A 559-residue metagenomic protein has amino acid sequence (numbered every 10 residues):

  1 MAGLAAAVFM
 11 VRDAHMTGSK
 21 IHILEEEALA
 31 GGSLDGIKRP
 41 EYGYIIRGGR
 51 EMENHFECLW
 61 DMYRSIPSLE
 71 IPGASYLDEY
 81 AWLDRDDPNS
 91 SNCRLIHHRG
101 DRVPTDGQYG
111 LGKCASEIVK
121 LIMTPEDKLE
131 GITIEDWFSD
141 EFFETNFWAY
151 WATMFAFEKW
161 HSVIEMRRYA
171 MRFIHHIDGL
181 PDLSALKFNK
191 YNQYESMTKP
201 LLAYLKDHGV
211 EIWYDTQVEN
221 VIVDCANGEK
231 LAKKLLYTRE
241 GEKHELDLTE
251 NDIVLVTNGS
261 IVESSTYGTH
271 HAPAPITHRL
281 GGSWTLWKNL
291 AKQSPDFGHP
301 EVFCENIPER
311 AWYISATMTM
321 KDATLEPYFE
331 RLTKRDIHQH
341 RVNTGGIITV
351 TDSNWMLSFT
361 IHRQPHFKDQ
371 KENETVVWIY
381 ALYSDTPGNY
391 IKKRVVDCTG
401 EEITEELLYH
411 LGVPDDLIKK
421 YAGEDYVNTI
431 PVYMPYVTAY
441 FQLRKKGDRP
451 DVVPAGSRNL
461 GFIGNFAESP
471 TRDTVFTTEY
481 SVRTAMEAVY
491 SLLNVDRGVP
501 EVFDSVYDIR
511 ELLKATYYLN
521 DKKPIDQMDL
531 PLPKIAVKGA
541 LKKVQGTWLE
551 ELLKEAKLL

Functional and structural regions predicted by a protein language model:
G3: N-terminal Rossmann-fold NAD(P) dinucleotide-binding loop
A6-S19, Y204, H208: A short, Lys/Arg-enriched amphipathic alpha-helix followed by its capping loop at the start of a domain
V11-K38: Glycine-rich FAD pyrophosphate-binding loop
E41-Y80: Conserved FAD-binding subdomain of flavin-dependent enzymes
L69-H175, K187-F188: Rossmann-like flavin
R172-I253, N258-G259, H271-A272, T277-L280 (+1 more regions): Helical element adjacent to the flavin cofactor pocket in flavoenzyme catalytic cores
I174-N189, N251-I253, N258-T484, Y490-D504: C-terminal segments that line or cap access tunnels to active or ligand-binding sites in enzymes and enzyme-associated
S491-L549: Active-site-proximal substrate-binding core of FAD-dependent oxidoreductases
